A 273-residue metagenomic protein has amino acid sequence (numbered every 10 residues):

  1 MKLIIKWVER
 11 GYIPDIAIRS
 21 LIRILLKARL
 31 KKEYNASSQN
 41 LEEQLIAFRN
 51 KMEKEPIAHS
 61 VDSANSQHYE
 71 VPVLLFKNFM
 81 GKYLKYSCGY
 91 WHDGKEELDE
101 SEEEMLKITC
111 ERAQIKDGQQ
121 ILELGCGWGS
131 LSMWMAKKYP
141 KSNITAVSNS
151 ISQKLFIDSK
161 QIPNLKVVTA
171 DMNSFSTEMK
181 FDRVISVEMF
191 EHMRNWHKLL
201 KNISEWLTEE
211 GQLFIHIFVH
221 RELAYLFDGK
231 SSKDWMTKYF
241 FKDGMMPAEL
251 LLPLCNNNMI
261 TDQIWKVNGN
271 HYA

Functional and structural regions predicted by a protein language model:
R29-R112, K116: Conserved Class I S-adenosyl-L-methionine-dependent methyltransferase catalytic core
D117-G127: Conserved class I S-adenosyl-L-methionine
W128-P140: Conserved SAM-binding loop of SAM-dependent methyltransferases across substrates and taxa, primarily the Class I
N143-S148: Conserved SAM-binding motif I beta-strand of class I
I162-S174: Conserved SAM-binding strand-loop segment of SAM-dependent methyltransferases
N173-V184: A short acidic, Gly/Pro-enriched loop at the edge of an enzyme's catalytic core that lines a small-molecule cofactor
H197-Q212: A short glycine-rich, Lys/Arg-flanked "PGG" loop and its adjoining helix->strand segment in the class I
V219, Y225-A273: Substrate-binding/catalytic lobe of Class I Rossmann-like enzymes that use SAM or dcSAM, i.e., the mid-to-C-terminal
